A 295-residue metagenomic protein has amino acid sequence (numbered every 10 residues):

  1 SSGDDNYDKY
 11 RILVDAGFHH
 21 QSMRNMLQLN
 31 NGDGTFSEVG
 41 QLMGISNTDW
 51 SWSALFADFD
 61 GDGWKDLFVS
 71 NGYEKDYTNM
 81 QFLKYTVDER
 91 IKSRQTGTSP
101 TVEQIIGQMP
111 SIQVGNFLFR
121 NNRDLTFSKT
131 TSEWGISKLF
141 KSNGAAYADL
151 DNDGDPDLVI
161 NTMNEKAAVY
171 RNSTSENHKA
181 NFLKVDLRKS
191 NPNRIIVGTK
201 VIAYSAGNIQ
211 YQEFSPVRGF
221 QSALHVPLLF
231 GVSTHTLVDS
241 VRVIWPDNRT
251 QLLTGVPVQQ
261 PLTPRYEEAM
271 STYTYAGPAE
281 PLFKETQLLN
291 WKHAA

Functional and structural regions predicted by a protein language model:
S1, D62-S70, N152-N161: Acidic/hydrophobic-patterned starts of short beta strands in beta-sheet-rich repeat architectures
S1-H19, Y73-P110: Short, conserved, GDST-rich strand-edge loop motifs in beta-rich repeat architectures
N6-V14, E38-V39, T98-Q104, T130 (+2 more regions): Short beta-alpha connecting loops at secondary-structure transitions that line or flank enzyme active sites
H19, S46-N47, P110, S137: Short sequence motifs at beta-strands and strand-loop junctions characteristic of Gram-negative outer-membrane
M23-N31, F117-N121: Beta-propeller blade signature
L29, W52-G61, N143-L150: Beta-propeller blade termini
S46, G72-D76, E165: Structural signature of outer-membrane beta-barrel domains
Q108-N116, N121, T126-S142, A146-A295: Gly/Ser/Thr/Pro-enriched helix-cap/hinge segments flanking short amphipathic alpha-helices
